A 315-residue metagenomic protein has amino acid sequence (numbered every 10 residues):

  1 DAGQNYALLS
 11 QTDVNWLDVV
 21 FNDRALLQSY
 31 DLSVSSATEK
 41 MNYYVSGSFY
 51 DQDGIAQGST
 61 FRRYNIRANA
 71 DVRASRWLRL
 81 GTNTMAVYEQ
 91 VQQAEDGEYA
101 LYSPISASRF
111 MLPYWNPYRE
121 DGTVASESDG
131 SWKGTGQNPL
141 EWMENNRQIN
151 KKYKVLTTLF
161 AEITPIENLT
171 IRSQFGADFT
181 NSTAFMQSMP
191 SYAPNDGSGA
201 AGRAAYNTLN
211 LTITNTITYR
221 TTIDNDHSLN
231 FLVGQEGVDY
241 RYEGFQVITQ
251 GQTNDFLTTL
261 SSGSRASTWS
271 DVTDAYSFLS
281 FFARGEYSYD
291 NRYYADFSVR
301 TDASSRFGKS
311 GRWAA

Functional and structural regions predicted by a protein language model:
D1-D13, G54-F61, N65, N69-K154 (+2 more regions): Surface-exposed loop/interface segments of Gram-negative outer-membrane beta-barrel transport/assembly proteins
D1-S33, S46-A56: Short strand-turn segments of transmembrane beta-barrel domains in outer membranes, especially the first one or two
L27, T38-E39, R73-S75, T164-I166 (+2 more regions): Outer-membrane beta-barrel channels and translocator barrels
L32-S36, I66-V72, T157-I163, N215-Y219 (+1 more regions): Residues on the lipid-exposed face of transmembrane beta-strands in outer-membrane beta-barrel proteins
S33, Y44-S46, R172, N230-G234 (+2 more regions): Structured core elements
K40-Y43, W77-L80, N168-I171, H227 (+1 more regions): Repeated loop/turn-to-beta-strand initiation elements of outer-membrane beta-barrel proteins
G47-D53, A295-F307: Transmembrane beta-strand segments that form the barrel wall of outer-membrane beta-barrel proteins
I66-A68, S173, I213, S280-Y289 (+2 more regions): Extended, hydrophobic alpha-helical segments in both membrane/secreted and soluble proteins
